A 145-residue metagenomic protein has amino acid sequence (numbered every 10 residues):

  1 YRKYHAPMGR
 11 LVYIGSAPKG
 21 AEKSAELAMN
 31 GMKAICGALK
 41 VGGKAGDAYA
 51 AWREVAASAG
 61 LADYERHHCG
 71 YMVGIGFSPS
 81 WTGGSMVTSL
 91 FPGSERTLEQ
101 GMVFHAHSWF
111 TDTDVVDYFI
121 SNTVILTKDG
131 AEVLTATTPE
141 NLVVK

Functional and structural regions predicted by a protein language model:
Y1-K145: Active-site neighborhoods and metal-handling regions in enzymes and metal-associated proteins
